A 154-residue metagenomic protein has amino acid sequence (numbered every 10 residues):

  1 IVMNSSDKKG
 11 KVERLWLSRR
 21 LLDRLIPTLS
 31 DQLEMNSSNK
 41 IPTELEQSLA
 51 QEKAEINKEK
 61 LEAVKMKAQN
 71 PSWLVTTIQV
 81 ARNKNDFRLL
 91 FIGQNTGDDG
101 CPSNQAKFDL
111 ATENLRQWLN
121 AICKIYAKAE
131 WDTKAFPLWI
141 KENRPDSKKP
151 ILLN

Functional and structural regions predicted by a protein language model:
I1-N154: Positively charged, low-complexity terminal tracts and the immediately adjacent first secondary-structure elements
